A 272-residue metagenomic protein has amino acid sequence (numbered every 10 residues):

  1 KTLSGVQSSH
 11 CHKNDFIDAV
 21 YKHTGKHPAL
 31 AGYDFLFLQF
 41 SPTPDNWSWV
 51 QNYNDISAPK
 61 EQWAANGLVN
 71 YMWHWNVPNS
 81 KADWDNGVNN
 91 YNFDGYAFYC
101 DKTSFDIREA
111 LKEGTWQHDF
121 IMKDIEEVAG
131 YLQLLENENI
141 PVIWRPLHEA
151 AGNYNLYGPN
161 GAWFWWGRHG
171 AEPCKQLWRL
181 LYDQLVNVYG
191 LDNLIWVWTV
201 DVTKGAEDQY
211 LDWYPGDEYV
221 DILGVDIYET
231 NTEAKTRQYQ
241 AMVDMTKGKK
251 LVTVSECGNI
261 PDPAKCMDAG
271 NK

Functional and structural regions predicted by a protein language model:
K1-N52, K60, A264-K265: N-terminal module-boundary/linker segments of secreted carbohydrate-active enzymes
T2, K26-A29, A64-V69, N137-I143 (+4 more regions): Loop/turn elements at helix/coil->beta-strand transitions in domains of secreted/extracellular proteins
T2-S9, N14, W73, K250-K272: Substrate-binding cleft of secreted/luminal carbohydrate-active enzymes
G5-S8, R145-H148, W178-D208, K249-I260: Aromatic-lined carbohydrate-recognition surfaces of secreted/lumenal glycan-active proteins
S9-C11, L36-Q39, W75-N79, H148-G152 (+3 more regions): Solvent-exposed loop/turn segments at secondary-structure junctions within structured extracellular/periplasmic domains
D18-K26, N54-N66, L132-N139, W213-E218 (+2 more regions): Acidic (Asp/Glu)-rich catalytic clusters
F40-N187, L191: Substrate-binding cleft of extracellular glycoside hydrolase catalytic domains
G205-K265: Glycoside hydrolase catalytic-domain groove-lining segments
